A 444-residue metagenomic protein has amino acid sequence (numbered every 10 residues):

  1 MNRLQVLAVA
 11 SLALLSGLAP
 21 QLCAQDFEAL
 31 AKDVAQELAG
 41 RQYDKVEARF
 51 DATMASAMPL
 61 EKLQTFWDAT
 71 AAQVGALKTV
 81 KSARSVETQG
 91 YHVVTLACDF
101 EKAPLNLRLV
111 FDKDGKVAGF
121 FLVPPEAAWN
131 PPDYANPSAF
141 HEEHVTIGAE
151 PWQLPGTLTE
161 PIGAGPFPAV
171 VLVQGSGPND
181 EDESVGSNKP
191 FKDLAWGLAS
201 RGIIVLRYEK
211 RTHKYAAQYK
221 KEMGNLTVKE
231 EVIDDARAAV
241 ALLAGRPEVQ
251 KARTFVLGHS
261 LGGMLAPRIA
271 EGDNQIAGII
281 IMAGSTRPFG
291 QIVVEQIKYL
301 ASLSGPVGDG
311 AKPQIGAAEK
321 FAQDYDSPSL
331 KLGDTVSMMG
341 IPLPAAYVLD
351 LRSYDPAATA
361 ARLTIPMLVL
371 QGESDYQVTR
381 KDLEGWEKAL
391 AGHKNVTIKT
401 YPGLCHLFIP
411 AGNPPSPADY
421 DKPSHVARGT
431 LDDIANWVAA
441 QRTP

Functional and structural regions predicted by a protein language model:
E28-A29, D44-G90: Short solvent-exposed beta->alpha transition segments
A127-G165: N-terminal cap/lid segment of alpha/beta-hydrolase-fold proteins
L172-E231, K298-A301, I409-Y420: Cap/lid segment of the alpha/beta-hydrolase catalytic domain
N225-P247: Alpha/beta-hydrolase active-site loop
E248-S260: Alpha/beta-hydrolase fold nucleophile elbow
G278-R362, G392: Accessory cap/linker subdomain of secreted extracellular hydrolases
L363, V369-Q371: Short beta-strand/loop motif that positions the catalytic acidic residue of the alpha/beta-hydrolase fold
L404-L407, G412-P444: Catalytic active-site module of serine/aspartate enzymes centered on a nucleophile-bearing elbow/loop
